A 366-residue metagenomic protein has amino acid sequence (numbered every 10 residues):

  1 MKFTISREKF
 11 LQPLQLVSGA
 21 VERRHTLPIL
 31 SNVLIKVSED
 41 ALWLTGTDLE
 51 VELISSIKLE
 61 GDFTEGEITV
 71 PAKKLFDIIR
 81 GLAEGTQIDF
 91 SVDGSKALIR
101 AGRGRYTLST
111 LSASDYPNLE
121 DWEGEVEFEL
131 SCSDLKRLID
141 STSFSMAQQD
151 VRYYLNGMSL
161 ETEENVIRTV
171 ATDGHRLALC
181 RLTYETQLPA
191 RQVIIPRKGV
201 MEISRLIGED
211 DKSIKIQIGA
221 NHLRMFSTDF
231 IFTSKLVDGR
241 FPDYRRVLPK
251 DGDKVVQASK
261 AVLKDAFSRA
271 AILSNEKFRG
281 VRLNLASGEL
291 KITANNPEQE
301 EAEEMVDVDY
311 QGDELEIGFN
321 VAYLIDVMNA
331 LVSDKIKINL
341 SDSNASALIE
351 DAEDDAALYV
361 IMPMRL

Functional and structural regions predicted by a protein language model:
M1-L366: Structural preference for solvent-exposed beta-strand-turn elements and adjacent flexible terminal/loop segments within
